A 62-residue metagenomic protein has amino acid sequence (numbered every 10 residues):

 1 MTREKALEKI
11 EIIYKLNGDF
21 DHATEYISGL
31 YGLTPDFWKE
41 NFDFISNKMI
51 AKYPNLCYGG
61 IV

Functional and structural regions predicted by a protein language model:
I12-V62: Acidic, low-complexity, intrinsically disordered interaction modules
